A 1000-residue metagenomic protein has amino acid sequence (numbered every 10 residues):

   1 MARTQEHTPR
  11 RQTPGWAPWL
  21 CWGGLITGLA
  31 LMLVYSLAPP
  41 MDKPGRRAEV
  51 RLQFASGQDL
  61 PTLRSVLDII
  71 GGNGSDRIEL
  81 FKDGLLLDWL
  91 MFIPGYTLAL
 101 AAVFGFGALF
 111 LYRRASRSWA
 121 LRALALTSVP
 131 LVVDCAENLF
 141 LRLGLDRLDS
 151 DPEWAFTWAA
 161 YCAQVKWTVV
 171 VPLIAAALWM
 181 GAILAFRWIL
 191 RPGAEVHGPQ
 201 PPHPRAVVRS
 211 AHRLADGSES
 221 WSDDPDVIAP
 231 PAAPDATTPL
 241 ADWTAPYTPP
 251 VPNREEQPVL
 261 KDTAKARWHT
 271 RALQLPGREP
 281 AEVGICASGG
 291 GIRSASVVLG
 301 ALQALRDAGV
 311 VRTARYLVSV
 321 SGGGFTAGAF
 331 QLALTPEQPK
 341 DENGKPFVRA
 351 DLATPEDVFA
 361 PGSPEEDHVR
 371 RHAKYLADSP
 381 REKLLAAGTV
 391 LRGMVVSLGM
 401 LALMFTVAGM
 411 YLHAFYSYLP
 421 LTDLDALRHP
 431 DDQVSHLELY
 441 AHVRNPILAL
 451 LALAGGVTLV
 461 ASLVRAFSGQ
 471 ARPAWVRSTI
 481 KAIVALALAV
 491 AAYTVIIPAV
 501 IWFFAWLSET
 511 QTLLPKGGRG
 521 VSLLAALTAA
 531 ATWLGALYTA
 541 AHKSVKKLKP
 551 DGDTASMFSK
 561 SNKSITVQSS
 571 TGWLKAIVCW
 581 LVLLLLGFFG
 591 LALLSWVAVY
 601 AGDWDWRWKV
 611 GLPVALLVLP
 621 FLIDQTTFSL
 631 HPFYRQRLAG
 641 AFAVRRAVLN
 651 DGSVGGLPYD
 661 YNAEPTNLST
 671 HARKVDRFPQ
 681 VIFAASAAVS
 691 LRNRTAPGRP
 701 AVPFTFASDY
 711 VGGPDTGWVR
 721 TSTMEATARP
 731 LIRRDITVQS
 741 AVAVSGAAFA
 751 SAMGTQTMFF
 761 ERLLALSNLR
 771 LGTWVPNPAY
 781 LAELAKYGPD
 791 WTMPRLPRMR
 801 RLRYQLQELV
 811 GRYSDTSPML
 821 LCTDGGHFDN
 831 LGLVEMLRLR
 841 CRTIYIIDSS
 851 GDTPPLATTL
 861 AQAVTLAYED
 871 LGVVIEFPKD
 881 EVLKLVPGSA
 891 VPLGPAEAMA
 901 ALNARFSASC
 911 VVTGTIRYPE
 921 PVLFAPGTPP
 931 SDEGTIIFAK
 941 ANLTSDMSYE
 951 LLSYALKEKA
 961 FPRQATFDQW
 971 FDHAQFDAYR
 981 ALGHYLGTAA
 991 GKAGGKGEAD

Functional and structural regions predicted by a protein language model:
A2-T8, L184-D1000: Catalytic domains of lipid- and phosphate-ester/thioester hydrolases
H7-P18, W22-L85, D149: Interfacial loop at the N-terminal end of multi-pass membrane proteins
A30-P40, V132-G144, L412, A492-W502: C-terminal TM-helix exit segments that contain a strictly Trp-centered aromatic cap at the helix terminus
L67-Y96, L385, T389-V396: Individual transmembrane alpha-helix segments
E79-D88, E153-K166, L437-N445, P515-R519: Short aromatic-rich membrane-water interface segments that cap or initiate transmembrane helices in multi-pass membrane
G84-A108, I174, S294-A295, A452-G456: Hydrophobic alpha-helical transmembrane segments
F104-R147: Hydrophobic alpha-helical transmembrane segments of integral membrane proteins
V129-W179: Alpha-helical transmembrane segments of multi-pass integral membrane proteins, characterized by long hydrophobic
